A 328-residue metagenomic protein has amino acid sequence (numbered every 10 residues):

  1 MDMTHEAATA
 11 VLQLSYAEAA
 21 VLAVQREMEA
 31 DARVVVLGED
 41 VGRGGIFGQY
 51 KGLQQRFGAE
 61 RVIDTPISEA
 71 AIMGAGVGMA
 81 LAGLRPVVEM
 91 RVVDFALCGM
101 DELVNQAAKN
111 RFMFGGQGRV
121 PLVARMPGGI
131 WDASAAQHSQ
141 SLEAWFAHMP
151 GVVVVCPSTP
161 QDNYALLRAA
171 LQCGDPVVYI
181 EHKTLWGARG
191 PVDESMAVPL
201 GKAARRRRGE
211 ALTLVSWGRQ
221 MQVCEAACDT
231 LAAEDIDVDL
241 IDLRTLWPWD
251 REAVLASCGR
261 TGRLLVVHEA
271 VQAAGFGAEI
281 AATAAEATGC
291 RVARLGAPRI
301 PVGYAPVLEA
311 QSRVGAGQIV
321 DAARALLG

Functional and structural regions predicted by a protein language model:
M1-P176, I180, A310: Thiamine diphosphate
I46-G48, G52-R56, E69, G118-V123 (+2 more regions): Thiamine diphosphate
